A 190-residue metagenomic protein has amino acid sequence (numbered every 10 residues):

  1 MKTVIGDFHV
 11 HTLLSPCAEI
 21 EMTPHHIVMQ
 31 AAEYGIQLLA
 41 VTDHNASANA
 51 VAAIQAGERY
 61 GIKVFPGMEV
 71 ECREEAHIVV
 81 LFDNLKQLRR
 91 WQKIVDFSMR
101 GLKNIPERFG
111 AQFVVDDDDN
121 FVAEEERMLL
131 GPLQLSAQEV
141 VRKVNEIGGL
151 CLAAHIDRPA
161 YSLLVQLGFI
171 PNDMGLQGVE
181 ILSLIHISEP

Functional and structural regions predicted by a protein language model:
M1-E74, L167-M174: An N-terminally biased module of ancient metal coordination in phosphate/nucleic-acid-related enzymes
T3, Q55-E180: Extended substrate/RNA-proximal surfaces in nucleic-acid metabolism proteins
S15, L85-Q87, H186: Generic "edge-of-domain/loop-turn" microfeature
H44, I156, L184: Flexible loop residues that form catalytic and substrate-binding hotspots at small-molecule/glycan-binding clefts
S47-V51, Y161, S188: Short, well-ordered alpha-helical microsegments
S183-P190: Residue-level detector of conserved catalytic or cofactor/ligand-binding positions in enzyme active sites
